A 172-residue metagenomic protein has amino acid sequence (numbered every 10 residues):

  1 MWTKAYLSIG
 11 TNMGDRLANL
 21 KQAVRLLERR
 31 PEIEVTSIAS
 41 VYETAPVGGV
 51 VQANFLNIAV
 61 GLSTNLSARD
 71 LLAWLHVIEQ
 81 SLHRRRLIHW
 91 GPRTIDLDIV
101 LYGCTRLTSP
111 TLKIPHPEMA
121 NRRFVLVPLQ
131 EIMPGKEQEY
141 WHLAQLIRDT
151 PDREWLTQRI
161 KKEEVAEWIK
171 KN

Functional and structural regions predicted by a protein language model:
M1-L7: Extreme N-terminal starter segment of soluble prokaryotic enzymes
S8, G61-S63, Y102: Short hydrophobic/aromatic beta-strand micro-patches that form the beta-sheet surface supporting nucleotide- or nucleic
N12, I38, P128: Residue-level signal for inorganic ion chemistry
D15-L17: Short N-terminal binding/cap micro-motifs at the start of the first secondary-structure element
K21-L27, L71-I78: Short amphipathic alpha-helices in soluble, non-transmembrane regions that often serve as interface/regulatory elements
Q22, L26-S67: Short, surface-exposed acidic-centric catalytic microdomains
P46-F55, L66, L72, V77-N172: Flexible, gly/pro- and Lys/Arg-enriched active-site loops
